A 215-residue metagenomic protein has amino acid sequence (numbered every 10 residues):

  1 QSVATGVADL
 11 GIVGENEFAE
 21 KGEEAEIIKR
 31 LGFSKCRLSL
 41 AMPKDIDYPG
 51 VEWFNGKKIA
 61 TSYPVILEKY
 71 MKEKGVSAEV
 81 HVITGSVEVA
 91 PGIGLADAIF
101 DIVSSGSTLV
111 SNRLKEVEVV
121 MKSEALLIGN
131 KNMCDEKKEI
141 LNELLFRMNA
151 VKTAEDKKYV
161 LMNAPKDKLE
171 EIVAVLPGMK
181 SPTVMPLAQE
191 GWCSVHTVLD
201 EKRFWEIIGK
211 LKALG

Functional and structural regions predicted by a protein language model:
Q1-S2: Extracytoplasmic small-molecule ligand-binding "clamshell" domains of the periplasmic binding protein/Venus flytrap
T5, V13-E26, L31-R37, K44-G215: Small-molecule-sensing regulatory modules
